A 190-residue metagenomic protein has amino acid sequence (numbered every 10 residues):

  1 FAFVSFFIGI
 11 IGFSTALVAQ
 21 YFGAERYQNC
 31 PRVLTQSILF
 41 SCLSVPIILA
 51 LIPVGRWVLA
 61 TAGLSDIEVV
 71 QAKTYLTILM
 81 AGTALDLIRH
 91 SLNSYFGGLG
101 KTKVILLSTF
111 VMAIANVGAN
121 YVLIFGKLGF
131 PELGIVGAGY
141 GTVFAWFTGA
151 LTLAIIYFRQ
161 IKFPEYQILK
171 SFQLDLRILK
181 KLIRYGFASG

Functional and structural regions predicted by a protein language model:
F1, S41, L79, I105 (+3 more regions): Residue-level signature of transmembrane alpha-helical cores of multipass secondary-active transporters and flippases
F1-L49, P53, D86-G100, V104-I105: Small-residue-rich hydrophobic transmembrane alpha-helices
V18, F22-G23, C30, V58 (+8 more regions): Hydrophobic/aromatic residues within transmembrane alpha-helices of membrane transport systems, especially the TMDs
F40, P46-W57, T61, I78 (+3 more regions): Membrane-embedded alpha-helical segments of multi-pass transporters/permeases
D66-L92: Alpha-helical transmembrane segments of multi-pass membrane proteins
A113-L151: Membrane-interface helix-loop junctions in multi-pass transport and translocation proteins
T142, A154-G190: Interhelical loop/hinge segments that connect adjacent transmembrane helices in multipass membrane
